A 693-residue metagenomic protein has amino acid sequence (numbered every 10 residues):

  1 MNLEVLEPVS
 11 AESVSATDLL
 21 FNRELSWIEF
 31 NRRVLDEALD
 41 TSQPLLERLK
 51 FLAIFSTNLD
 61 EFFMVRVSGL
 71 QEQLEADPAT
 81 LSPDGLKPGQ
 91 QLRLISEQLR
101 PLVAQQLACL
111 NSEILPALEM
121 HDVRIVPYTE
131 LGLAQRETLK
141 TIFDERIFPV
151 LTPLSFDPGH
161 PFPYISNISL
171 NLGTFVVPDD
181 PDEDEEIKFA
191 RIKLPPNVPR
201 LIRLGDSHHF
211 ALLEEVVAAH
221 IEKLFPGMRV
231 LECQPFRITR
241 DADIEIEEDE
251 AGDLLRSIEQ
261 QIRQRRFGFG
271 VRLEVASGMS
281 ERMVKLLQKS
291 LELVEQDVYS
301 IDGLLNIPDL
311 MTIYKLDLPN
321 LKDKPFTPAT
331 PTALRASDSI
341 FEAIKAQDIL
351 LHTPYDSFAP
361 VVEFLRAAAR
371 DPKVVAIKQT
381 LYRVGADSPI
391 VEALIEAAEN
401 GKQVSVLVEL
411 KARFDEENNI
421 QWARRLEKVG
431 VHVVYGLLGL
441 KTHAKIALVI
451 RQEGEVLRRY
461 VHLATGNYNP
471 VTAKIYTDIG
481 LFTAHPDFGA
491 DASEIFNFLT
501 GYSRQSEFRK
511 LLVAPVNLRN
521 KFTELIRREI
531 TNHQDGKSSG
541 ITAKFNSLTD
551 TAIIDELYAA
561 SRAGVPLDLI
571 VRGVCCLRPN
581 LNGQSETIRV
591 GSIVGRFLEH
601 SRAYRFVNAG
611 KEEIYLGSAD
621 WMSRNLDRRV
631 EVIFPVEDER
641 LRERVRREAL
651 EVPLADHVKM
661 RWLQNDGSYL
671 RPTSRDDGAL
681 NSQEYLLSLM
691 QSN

Functional and structural regions predicted by a protein language model:
M1-I541, D550, A559-A563, G573-N693: N-terminal localization/anchoring segments of enzymes in phospholipid and broader phosphate metabolism
N546: Cofactor-pocket helix-loop regions in the catalytic cores of large enzyme subunits
P566-I570: Hydrophobic alpha/beta core scaffold segments
